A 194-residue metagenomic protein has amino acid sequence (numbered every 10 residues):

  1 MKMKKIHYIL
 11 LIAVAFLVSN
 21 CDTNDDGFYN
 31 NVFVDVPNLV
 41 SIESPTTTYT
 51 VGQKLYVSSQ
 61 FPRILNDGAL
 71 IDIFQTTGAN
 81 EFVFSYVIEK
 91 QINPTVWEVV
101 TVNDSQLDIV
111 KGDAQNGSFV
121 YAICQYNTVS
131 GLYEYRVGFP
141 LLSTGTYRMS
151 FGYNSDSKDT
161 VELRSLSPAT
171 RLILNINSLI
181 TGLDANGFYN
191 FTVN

Functional and structural regions predicted by a protein language model:
M1-C21: Sec-dependent bacterial lipoprotein signal peptides
V18-V40: Bacterial Sec-dependent N-terminal signal peptides
V34-N194: First exposed extracellular module after export/assembly in secreted or surface-exposed proteins
